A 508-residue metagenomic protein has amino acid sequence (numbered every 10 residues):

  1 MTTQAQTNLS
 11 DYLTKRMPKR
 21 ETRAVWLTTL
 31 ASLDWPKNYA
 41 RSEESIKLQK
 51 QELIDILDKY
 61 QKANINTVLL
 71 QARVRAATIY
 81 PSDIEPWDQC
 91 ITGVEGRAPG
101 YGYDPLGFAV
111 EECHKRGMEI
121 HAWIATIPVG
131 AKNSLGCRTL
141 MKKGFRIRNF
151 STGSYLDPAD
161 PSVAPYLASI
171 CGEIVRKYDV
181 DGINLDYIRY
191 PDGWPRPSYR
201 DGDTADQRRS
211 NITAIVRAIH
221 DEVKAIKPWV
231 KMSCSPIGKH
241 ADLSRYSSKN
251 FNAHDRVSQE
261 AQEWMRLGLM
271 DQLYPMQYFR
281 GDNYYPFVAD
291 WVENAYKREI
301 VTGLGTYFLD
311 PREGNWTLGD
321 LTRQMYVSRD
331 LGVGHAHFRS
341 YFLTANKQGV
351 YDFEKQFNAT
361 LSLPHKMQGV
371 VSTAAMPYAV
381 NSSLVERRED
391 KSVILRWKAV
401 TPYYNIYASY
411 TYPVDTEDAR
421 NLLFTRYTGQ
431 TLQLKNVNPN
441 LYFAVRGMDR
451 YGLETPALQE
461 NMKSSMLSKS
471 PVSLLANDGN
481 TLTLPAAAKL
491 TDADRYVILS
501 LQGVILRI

Functional and structural regions predicted by a protein language model:
K19-T22, W26-Q51, E111, H121-K177: Active-site-adjacent "subsite" loops/lids of carbohydrate-active enzymes
L48-A77, K177-G182: Catalytic domains of carbohydrate-active enzymes, especially glycoside hydrolases
A63-G100: Aromatic-lined carbohydrate-binding/catalytic grooves of carbohydrate-active enzymes
I65-N66, R73, D104, R116 (+3 more regions): Polysaccharide-binding and catalytic clefts of secreted carbohydrate-active enzymes
A261-Y284, R298-A374: Substrate-binding cleft of secreted/luminal carbohydrate-active enzymes
D352-T401, G452-V472: Pro/Thr/Ser/Gly-rich low-complexity, intrinsically disordered linker/stalk tracts
A408, S468-I508: C-terminal outer-membrane/trafficking sorting elements
Y410, L434-E454: Beta-strand-rich modules
